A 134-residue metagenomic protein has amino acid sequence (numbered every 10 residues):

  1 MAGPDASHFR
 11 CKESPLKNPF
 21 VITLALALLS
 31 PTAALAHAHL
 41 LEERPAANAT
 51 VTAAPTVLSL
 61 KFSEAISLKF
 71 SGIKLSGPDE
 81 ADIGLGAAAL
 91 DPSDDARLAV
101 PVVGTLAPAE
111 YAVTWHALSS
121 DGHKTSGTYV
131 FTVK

Functional and structural regions predicted by a protein language model:
R10-F20, L24: Positively charged n-region of N-terminal signal peptides that target proteins for export
P31-A33: N-terminal signal peptide c-region/cleavage motif recognized by signal peptidases
H37-A54: N-terminal edge beta-strand
V51-A53, S93, L106-P108: Surface-exposed coil/turn segments at beta-strand junctions on protein surfaces, enriched
V51-A53, V57-E64, G122-K134: Extended, polar beta-sheet/loop recognition surfaces of beta-rich domains that mediate binding to diverse ligands
S59-L60, E64-G86: Short, surface-exposed alpha-helix to beta-strand junction/turn motifs within ectodomains of secreted and cell-envelope
S93-V100: Aromatic sugar-binding surface patches on proteins that engage polysaccharides or sugar-phosphate polymers
V102, A107-H116: A glycine-anchored, Pro-Gly-centered beta-turn/N-cap motif
